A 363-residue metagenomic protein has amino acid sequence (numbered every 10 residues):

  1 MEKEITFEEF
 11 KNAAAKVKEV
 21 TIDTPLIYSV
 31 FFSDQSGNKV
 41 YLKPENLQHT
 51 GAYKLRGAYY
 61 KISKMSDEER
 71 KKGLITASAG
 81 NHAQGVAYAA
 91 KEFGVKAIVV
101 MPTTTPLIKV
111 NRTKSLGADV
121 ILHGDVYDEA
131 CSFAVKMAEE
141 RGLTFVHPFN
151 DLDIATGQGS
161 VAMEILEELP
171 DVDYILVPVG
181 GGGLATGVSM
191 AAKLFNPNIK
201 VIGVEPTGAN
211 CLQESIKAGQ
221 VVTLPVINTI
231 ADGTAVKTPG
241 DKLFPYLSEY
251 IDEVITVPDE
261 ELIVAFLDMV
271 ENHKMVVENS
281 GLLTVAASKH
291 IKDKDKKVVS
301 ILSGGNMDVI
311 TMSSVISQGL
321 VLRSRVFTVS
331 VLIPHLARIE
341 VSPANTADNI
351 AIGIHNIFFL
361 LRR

Functional and structural regions predicted by a protein language model:
M1-N345, F359-R363: PLP-dependent amino-acid enzyme catalytic core
A344-G353: Ser/Thr-rich, low-complexity intrinsically disordered segments
